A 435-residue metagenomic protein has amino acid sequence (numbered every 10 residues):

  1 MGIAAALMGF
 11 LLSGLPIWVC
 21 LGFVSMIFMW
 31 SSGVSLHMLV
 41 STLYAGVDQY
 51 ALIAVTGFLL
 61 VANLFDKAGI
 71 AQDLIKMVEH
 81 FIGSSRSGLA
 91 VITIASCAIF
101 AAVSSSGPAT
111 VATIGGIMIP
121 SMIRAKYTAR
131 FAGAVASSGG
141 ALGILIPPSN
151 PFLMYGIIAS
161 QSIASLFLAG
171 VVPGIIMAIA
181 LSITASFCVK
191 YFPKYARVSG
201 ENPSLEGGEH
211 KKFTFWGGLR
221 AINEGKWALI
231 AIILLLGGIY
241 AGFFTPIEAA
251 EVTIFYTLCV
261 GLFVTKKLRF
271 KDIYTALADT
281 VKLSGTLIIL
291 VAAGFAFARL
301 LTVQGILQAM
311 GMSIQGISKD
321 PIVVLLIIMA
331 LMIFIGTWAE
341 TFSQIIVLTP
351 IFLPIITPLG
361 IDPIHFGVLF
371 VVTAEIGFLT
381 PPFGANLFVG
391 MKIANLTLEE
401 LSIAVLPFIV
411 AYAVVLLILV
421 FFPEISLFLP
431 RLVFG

Functional and structural regions predicted by a protein language model:
M1-G435: Alpha-helical transmembrane segments of multi-pass membrane transport proteins
